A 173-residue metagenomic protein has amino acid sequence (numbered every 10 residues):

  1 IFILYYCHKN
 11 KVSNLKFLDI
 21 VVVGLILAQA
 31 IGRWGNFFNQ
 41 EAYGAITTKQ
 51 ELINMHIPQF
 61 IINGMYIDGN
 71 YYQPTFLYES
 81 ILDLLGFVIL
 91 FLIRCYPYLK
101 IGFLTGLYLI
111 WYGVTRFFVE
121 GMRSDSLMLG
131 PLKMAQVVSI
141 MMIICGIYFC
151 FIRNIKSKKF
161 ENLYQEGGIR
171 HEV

Functional and structural regions predicted by a protein language model:
I1-V173: A feature for loop-to-transmembrane-helix boundaries and adjacent hydrophobic helices in multi-pass integral membrane
